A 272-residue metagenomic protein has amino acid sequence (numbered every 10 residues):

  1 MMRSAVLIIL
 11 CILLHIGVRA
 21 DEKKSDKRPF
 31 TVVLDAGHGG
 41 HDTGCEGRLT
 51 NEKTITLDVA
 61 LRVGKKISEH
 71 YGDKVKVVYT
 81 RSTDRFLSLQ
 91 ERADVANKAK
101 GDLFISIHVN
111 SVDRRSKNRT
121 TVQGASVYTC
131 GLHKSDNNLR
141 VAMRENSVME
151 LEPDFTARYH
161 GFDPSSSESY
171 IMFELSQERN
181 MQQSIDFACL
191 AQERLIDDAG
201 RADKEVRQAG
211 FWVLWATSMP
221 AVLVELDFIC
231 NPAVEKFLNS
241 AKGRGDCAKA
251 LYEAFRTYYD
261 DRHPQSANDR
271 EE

Functional and structural regions predicted by a protein language model:
M1-M2: N-terminal secretory signal peptides that target proteins for export/translocation
A5-H15: Bacterial N-terminal signal peptides
I8, D26-R28, S218: A short, polar/charged loop/turn motif at coil->beta-strand junctions and beta-hairpin connectors
L14, Y71-D73, T121, D197-G200: Short, structurally constrained coil/turn elements that cap an alpha-helix or connect an alpha-helix to the following
A20-F162, E178-M181, I185-C189, N268-E272: Catalytic-core regions of hydrolytic enzymes
G44, D163-P164, E168-E272: Active-site-adjacent mobile loop/cap segments within catalytic or ligand-binding domains
